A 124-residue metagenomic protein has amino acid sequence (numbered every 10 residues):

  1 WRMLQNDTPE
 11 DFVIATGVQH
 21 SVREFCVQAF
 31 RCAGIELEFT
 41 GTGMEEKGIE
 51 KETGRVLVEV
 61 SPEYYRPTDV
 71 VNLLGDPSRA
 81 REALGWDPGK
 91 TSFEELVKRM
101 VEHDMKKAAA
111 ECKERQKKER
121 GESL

Functional and structural regions predicted by a protein language model:
W1-L124: C-terminal substrate-binding subdomain of Rossmann-fold SDR/epimerase-dehydratase oxidoreductases
